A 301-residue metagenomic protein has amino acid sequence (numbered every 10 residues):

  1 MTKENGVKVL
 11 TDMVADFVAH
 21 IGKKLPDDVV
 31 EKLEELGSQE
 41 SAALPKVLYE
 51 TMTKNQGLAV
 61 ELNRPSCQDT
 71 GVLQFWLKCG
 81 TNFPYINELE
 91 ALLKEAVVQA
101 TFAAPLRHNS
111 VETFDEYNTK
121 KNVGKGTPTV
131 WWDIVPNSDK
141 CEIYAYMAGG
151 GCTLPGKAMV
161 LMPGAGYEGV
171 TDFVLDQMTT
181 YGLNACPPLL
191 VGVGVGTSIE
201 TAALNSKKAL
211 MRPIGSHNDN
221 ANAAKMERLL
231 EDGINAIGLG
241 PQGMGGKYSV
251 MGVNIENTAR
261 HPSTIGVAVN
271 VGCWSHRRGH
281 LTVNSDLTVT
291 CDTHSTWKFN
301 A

Functional and structural regions predicted by a protein language model:
M1-A301: Non-transmembrane, aqueous-exposed alpha-helical and coiled segments at domain scale
